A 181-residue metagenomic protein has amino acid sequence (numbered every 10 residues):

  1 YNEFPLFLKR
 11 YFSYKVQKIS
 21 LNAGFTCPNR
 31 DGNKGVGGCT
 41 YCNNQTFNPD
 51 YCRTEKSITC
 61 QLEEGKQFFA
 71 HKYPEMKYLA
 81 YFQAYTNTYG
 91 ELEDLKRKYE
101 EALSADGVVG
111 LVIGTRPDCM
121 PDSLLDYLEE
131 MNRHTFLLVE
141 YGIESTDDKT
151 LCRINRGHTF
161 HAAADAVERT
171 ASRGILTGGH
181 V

Functional and structural regions predicted by a protein language model:
Y1-L79: N-terminal [4Fe-4S]-dependent radical SAM core
Q45-G65, F69-L92, G107-M120, F136-A163: Core AdoMet radical
F69-Y73, K98-D106, D126-F136, E168-S172: Acidic (Asp/Glu)-rich catalytic clusters
A105-L111, L176-G179: Short, surface-exposed connector motifs at secondary-structure boundaries
S123: Phosphate- and divalent-cation-binding pockets in alpha/beta enzyme and binding domains that engage nucleotide-derived
G142, D147-D148, A171-V181: Conserved strand-turn element in the central/C-terminal portion of the radical SAM core barrel that lines
N155, D165-A166, S172-I175: A short beta-strand-loop micro-motif that forms or neighbors metal/cofactor- and ligand-binding patches at active-site
